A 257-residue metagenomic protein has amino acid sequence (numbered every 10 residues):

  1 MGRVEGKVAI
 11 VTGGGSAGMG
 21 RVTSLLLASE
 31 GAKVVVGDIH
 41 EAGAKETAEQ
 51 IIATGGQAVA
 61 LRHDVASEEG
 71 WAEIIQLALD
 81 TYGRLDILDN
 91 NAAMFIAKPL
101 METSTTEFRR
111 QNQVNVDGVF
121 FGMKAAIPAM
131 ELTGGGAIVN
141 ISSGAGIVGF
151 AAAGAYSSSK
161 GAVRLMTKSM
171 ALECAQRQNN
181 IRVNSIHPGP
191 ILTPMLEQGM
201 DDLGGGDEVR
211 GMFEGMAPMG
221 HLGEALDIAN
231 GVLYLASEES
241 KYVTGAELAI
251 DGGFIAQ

Functional and structural regions predicted by a protein language model:
G2-V35: Canonical Rossmann dinucleotide-binding motif of NAD(H)/NADP(H)-dependent dehydrogenases/reductases, specifically
G18, V148, T193, G215 (+2 more regions): Short C-terminal tail/terminal secondary-structure segment of NAD(P)H-dependent dehydrogenase/reductase domains
M94, M101-F121, V139, Y156 (+1 more regions): Catalytic Tyr-X3-Lys loop
P99-L100, E107-R109, I138, D201 (+2 more regions): Substrate-binding pocket helix/loop in short-chain dehydrogenase/reductase
M123, S159, T167: Active-site helix of classical SDR
P128, L172-Q176, K241: Alpha-helical segment proximal to the catalytic Tyr-Lys
S143: Residue(s) in the substrate-gating loop at a strand-loop-helix junction that position the organic substrate next
A175, N180-R182, V243-G245: Short, small/polar-rich loop/turn modules that mediate ligand/substrate recognition or access, typified
